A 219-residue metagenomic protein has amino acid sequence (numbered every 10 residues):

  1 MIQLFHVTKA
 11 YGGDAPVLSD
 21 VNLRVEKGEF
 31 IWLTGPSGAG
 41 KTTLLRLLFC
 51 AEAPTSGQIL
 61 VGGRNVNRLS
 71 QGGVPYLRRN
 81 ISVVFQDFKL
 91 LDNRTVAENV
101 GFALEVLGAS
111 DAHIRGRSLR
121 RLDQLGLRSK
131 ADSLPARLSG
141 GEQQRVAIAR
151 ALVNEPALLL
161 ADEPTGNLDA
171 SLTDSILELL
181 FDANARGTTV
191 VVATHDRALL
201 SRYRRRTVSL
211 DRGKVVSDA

Functional and structural regions predicted by a protein language model:
G12-G13, V66-S82, A183-A185: ABC ATPase NBD coupling module
F49: Helix-to-loop junction immediately C-terminal to a conserved catalytic motif
G57-N65: Conserved ABC transporter NBD signature motif
A97-E105, R115: Short helical segment in ABC ATPase nucleotide-binding domains corresponding to the A-loop/adjacent helical element
L134-L138, E142: Conserved ABC ATPase signature
E155: Conserved catalytic motifs of ABC-family nucleotide-binding domains
L159-D162: Catalytic Walker B motif of ABC-type/P-loop ATPase nucleotide-binding domains
